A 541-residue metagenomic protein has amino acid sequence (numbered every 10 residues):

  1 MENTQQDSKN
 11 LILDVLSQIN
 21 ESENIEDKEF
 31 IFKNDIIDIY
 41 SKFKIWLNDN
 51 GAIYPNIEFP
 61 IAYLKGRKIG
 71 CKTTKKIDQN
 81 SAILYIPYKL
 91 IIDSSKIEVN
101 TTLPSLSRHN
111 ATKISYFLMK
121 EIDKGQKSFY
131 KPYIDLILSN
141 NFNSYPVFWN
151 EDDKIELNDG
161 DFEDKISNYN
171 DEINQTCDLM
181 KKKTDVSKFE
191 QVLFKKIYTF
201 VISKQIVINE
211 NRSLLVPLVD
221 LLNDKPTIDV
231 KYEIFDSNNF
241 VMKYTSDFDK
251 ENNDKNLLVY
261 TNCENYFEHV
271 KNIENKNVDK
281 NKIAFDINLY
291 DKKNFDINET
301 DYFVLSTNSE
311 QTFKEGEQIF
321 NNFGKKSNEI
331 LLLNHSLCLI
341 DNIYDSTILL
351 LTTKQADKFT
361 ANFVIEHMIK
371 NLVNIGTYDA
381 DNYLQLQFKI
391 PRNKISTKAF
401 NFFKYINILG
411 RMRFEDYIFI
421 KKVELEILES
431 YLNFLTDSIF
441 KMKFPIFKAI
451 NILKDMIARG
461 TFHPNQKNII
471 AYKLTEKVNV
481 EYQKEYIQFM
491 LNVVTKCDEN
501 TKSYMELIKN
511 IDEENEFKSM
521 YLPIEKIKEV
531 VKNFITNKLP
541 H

Functional and structural regions predicted by a protein language model:
Q5-K76, P87-L103, S107-Y130, I134 (+6 more regions): Charged low-complexity "KEKE/polyampholyte" interaction tracts
A82, P87-K89, T227, G324-K325: Short, surface-exposed secondary-structure boundary micro-motifs
R108-Y116, I122-T300: Catalytic cores of histone-lysine modification enzymes
S213, I319-N321: Catalytic cores of enzymes that engage adenine nucleotides and/or redox cofactors via long glycine-rich, Lys/Arg/His
N223-V230, F323, S327, D357: Alpha-helix capping/termination and helix-coil
V230-Y232, E310-K314: Secondary-structure-rich domain cores
